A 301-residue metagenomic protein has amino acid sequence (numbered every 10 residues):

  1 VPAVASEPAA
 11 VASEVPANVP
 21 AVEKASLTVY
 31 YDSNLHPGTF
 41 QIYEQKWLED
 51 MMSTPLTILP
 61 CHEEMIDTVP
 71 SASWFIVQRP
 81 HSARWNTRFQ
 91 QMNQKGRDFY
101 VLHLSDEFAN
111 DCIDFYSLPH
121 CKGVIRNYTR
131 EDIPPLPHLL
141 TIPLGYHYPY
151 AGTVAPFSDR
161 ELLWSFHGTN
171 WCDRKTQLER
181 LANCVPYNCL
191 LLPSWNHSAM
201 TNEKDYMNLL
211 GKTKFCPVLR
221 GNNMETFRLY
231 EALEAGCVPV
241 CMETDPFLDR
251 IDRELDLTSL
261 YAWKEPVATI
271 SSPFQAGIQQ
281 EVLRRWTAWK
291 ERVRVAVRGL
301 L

Functional and structural regions predicted by a protein language model:
V1-K24: Acidic, proline-/serine-/threonine-rich low-complexity intrinsically disordered repeat tracts
V22-W263, I270, V282-L301: Nucleotide-sugar donor-binding catalytic core of glycosyltransferases
